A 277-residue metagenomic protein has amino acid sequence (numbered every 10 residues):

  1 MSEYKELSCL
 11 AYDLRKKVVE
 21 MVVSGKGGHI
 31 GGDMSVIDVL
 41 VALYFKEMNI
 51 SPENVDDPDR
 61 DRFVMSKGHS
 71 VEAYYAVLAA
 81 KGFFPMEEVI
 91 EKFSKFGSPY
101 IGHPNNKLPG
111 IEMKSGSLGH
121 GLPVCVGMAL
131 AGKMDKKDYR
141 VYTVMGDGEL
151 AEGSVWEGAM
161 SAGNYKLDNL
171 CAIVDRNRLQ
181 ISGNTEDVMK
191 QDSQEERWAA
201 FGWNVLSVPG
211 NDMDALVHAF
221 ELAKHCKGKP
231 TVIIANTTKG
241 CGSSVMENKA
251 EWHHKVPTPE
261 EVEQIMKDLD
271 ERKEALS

Functional and structural regions predicted by a protein language model:
M1-L14: N-terminal hydrophobic or amphipathic helices/low-complexity stretches enriched in small/hydrophobic/Pro/Gly
E6, M21, D33-N164: Cofactor-binding active-site loop characterized by glycine-rich and histidine/acidic residues
A11-G27, D175-N177: N-terminal capping segment at the start of a domain
V64, C171, S207, V232-I234: Structured core elements
H69-S70, Y74, N177-R178, D212 (+1 more regions): Glycine-rich beta-alpha junction loops
Y75-A76, S154-W156, S182-E186, G242-N248: Short acidic, glycine/serine/threonine-rich loops at helix termini
G110, K114-S117, L122-C226: Thiamine diphosphate
M213-S277: Glycine/aspartate-rich loop-and-adjacent alpha/beta segment that forms the canonical ThDP
